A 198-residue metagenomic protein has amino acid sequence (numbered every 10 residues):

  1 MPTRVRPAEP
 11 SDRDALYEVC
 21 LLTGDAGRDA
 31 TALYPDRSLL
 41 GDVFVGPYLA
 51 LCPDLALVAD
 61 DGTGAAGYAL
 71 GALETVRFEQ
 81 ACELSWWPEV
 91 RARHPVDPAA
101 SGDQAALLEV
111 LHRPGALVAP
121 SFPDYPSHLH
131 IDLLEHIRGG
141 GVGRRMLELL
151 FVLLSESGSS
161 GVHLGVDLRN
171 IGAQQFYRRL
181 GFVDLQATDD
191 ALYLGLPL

Functional and structural regions predicted by a protein language model:
M1-S11, L198: Conserved N-terminal entry element of GNAT/NAT acetyltransferase domains
G24-F44, Q80-V90, P95: Conserved GNAT-fold acetyl-CoA-binding loop/helix
Y34-A56, G62: Active-site rim helix/loop that mediates acceptor-substrate recognition in acyltransferases
V58, G64-L73: Conserved beta-strand in the GNAT
V76, H163-G165, R178-L196: Conserved catalytic-core motifs of GNAT/GCN5-like acyltransferases
V76-H130: Conserved acyl-donor/pantetheine-binding loop and adjacent beta-alpha core of acyl/acetyltransferases and related
S121-D124, L129, G140, R144-E148 (+1 more regions): Conserved active-site alpha-helix within GNAT-family acetyltransferase domains
Y125-S127, L154-D167: Conserved GNAT acetyl-CoA-binding A-motif
